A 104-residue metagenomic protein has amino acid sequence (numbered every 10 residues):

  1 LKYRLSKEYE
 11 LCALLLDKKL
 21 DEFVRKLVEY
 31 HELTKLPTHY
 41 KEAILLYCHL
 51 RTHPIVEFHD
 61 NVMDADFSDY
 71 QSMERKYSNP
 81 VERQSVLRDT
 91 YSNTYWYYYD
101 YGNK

Functional and structural regions predicted by a protein language model:
L1-K104: Solvent-exposed soluble domains appended to multi-pass membrane proteins
